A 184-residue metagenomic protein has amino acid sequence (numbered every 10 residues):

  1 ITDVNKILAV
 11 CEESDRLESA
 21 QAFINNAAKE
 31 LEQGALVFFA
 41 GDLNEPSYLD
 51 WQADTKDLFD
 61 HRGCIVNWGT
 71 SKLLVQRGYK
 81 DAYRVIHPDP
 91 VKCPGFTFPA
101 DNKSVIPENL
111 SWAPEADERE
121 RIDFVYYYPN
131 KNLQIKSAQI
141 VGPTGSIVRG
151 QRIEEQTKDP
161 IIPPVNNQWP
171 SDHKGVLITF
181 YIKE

Functional and structural regions predicted by a protein language model:
I1-D3, A40-E45: A structural motif
I1-E13, D54-R62: A solvent-exposed, charged loop/short amphipathic helix patch at secondary-structure junctions
C11-L43: His/acidic metal-ligating clusters that form di-metal
A28-F38, E45-E184: Metal-dependent phosphoester-hydrolase catalytic domains
